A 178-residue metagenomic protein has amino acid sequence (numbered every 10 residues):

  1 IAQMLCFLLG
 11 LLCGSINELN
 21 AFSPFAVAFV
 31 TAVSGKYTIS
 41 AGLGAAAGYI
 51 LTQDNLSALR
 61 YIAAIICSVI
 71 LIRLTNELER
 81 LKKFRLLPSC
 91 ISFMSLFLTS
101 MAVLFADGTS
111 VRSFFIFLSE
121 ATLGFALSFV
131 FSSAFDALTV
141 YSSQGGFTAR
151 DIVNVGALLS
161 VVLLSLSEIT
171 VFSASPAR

Functional and structural regions predicted by a protein language model:
I1-R178: Short helix-perturbing small/polar motifs within transmembrane alpha-helices
